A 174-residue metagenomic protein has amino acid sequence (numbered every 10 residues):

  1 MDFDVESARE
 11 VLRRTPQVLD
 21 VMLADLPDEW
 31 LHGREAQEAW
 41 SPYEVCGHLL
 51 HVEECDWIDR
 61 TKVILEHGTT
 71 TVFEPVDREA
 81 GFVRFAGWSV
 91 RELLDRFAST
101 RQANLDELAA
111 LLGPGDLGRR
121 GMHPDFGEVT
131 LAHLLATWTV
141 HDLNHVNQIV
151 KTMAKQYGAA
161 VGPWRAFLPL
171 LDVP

Functional and structural regions predicted by a protein language model:
M1, V5-A8, E35, A86 (+3 more regions): Alpha-helix initiation/capping motif
M1-W30, H51-V63: Alpha-helical bundle segments that constitute or directly flank the non-heme di-iron/ferroxidase center
V5, L12, E38-P42, L50 (+4 more regions): Hydrophobic alpha-helical segments and helix-packing faces
V5-P16, V21-A24, A80-V90, Q102 (+3 more regions): Small-residue-biased structural context
T15, D77-R119, V129, H133-H141 (+1 more regions): Acidic/histidine-rich alpha-helical segments that form the ligand environment of transition-metal centers
Q17, Y43-G47, D59-V63, D95 (+2 more regions): Internal, well-ordered alpha-helical scaffold/interface segments that support domain packing or protein-protein contacts
V21-A24, D28, K62, E66 (+2 more regions): Charged/polar positions within long, soluble alpha-helices
H32-V76, G121-P174: Short, contiguous alpha-helical
